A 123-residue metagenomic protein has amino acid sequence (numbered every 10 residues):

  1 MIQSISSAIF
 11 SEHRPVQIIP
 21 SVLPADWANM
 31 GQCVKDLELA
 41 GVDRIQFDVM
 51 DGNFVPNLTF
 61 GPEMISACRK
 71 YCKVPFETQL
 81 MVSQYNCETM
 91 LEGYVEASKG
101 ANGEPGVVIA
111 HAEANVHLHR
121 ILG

Functional and structural regions predicted by a protein language model:
I2-I5, V55-C68: Glycine-rich, positively charged N-terminal anion/phosphate-binding segment
I2-P24, G31-Q32: N-terminal amphipathic alpha-helix/helix-capping segment at the start of soluble metabolic enzymes
A8-I9, L39-G41, I65: Short, flexible segments with low predicted structural confidence
S21-L23, Q46-L58, R69-G123: Catalytic beta/alpha-barrel core
W27, G31-K35, P62-S66, L91 (+1 more regions): Generic structural signal for well-ordered alpha-helices, preferentially at hydrophobic/aromatic core positions
D36-D48: Catalytic domains of carbohydrate-active enzymes, especially glycoside hydrolases
